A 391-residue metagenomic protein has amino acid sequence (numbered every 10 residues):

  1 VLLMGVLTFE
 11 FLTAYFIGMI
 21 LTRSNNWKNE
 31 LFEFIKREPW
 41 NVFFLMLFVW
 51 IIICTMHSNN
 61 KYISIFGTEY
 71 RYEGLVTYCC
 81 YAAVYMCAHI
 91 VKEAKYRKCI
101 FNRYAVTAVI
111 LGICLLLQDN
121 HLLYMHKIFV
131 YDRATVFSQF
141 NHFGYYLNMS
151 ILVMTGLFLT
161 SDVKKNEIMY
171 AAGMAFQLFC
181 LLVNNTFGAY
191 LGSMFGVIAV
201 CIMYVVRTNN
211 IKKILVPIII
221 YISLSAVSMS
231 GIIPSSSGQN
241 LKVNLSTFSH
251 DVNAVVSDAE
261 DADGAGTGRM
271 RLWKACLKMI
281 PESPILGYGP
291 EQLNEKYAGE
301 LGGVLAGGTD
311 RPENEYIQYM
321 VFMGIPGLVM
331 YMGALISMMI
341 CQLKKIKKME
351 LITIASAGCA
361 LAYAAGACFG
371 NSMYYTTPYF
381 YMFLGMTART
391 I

Functional and structural regions predicted by a protein language model:
V1, K61-I65, Y124-V136, T267 (+2 more regions): Juxtamembrane membrane-water interface segments that cap and precede transmembrane helices
L2-I17, F48, I52-M56, G74-I90 (+7 more regions): Alpha-helical transmembrane segments of multi-pass inner-membrane proteins
F9-C79: N-terminal hydrophobic segments of proteins, predominantly signal-anchor/transmembrane helices of inner/organellar
I63-T68, L182-F187, C368-Y374: Membrane-interface helix caps and helix-loop-helix hairpins in membrane proteins
S64, L122-V136, S237-A259: Extracytoplasmic catalytic-loop and juxtamembrane helix elements of membrane-embedded, polyprenol/dolichol-linked
C79-C80, N141-N148, S246-A265: Luminal/periplasmic active-site loops of membrane-embedded glycosylation enzymes
A88, H250-T309, Y316, M323-M330: TM-adjacent membrane-interface loops and short helices in multi-pass inner/ER membrane proteins
T309, M373-P378: Membrane-water interface of transmembrane alpha-helices in multipass transporters/channels
